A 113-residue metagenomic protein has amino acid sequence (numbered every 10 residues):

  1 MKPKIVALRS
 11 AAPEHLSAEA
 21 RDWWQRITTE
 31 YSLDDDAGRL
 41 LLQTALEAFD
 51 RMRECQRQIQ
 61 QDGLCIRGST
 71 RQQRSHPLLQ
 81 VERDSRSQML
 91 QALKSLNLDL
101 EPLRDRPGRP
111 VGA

Functional and structural regions predicted by a protein language model:
M1-Q80, S95, V111-A113: Extended, surface-exposed interaction regions
S10-A11, S87-A113: Alpha-helix capping/hinge segments and adjacent helical runs
